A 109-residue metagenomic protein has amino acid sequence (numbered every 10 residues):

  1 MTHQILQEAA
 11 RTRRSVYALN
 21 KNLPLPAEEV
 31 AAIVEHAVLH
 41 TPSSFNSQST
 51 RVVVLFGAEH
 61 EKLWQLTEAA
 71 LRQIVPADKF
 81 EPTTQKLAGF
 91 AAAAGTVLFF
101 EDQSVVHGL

Functional and structural regions predicted by a protein language model:
M1-G95: N-terminal amphipathic, basic helical "cap/leader" segment at the start of enzyme domains
A94-L109: Internal catalytic-core helix/loop-beta-alpha segment that presents or stabilizes conserved functional determinants
